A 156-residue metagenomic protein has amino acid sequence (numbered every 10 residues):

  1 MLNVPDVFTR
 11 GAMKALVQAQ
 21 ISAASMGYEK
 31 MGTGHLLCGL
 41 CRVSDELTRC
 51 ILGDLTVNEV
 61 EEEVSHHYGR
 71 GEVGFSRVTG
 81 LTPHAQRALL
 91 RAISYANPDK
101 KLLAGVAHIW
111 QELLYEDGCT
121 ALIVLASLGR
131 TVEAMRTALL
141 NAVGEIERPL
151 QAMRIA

Functional and structural regions predicted by a protein language model:
M1-A156: Histone-fold recognition with a strong bias for associated Lys/Arg-rich disordered tails
